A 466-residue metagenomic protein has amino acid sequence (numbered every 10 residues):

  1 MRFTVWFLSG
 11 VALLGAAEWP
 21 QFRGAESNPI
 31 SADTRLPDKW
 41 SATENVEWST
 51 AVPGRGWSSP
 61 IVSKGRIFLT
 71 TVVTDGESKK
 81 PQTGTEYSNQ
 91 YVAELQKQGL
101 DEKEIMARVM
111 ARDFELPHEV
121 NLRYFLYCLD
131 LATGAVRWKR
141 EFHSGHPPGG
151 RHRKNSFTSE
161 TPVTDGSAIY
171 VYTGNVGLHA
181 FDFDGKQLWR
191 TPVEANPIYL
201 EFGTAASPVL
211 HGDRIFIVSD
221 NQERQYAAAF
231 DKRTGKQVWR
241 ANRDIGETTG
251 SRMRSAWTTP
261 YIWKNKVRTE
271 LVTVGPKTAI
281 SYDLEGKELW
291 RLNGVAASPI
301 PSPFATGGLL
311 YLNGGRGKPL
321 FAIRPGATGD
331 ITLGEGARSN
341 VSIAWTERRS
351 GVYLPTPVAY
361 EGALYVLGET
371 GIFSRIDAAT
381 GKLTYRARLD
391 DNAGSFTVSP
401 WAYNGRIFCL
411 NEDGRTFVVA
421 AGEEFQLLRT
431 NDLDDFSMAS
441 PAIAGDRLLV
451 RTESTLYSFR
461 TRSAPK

Functional and structural regions predicted by a protein language model:
M1-S9: Sec-dependent signal peptide recognition, specifically the positively charged N-region followed immediately by
L8-A16: Hydrophobic h-region of N-terminal signal peptides that target proteins for export in Gram-negative bacteria
A16-K466: Noncatalytic, solvent-exposed loop/strand surfaces of beta-propeller-type extracellular/periplasmic domains
